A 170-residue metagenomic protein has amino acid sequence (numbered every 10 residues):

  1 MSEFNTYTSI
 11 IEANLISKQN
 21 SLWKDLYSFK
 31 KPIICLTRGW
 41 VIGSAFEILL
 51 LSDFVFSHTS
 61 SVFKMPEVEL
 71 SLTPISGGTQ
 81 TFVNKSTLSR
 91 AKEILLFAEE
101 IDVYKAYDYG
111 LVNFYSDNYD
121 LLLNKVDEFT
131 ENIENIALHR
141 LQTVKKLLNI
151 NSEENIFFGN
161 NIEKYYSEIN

Functional and structural regions predicted by a protein language model:
M1-D25, V41: Glycine- (often His-adjacent) and acidic-residue-rich active-site loop that binds/positions the CoA thioester
L22-Y27, I42-L95, K125: CoA-thioester-processing core
P32, L49, A106, V144: Terminal peptide-recognition signature
L36-T37, P66: Structural motif
D53-F54, E93, F97-E99, K105 (+2 more regions): Well-ordered beta-strand positions
F56-S61, V112-N160: C-terminal long alpha-helix characteristic of the crotonase
L88-K92, I101-D108, A137-R140: Short, structured loop/turn "capping" segments at alpha-beta junctions
